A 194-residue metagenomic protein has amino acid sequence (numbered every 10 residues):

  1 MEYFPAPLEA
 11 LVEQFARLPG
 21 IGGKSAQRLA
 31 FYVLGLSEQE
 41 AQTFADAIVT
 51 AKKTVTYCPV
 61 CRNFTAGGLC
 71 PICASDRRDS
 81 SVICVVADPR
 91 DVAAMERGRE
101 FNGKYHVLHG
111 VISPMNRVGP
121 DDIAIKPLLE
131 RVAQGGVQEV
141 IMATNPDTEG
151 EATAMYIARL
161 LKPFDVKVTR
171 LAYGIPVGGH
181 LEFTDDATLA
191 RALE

Functional and structural regions predicted by a protein language model:
E2-L8, R17, A30-V92: Cys/His-rich Zn2+-binding cysteine-cluster or related metal-binding knuckle/ribbon modules and their
E9-A16, V33-L36, N63-F64, S75-D76 (+2 more regions): S-adenosyl-L-methionine-dependent methyltransferase catalytic core, i.e., the SAM/SAH-binding region
A16, L34, V49, A66 (+8 more regions): Signal for well-folded cores of large energy- and translation-related assemblies
A26, S75-T144: Extended interfacial segments that mediate partner engagement and assembly in macromolecular machines
Q27-Y32, L181: Short hydrophobic alpha-helical segments that form membrane-spanning helices or hydrophobic packing faces of helical
F44, Y57, L69, D91 (+5 more regions): Glycine-rich, flexible loop/turn motifs
N102, L129-I141, N145-E194: Long C-terminal interaction/binding lobes of large macromolecular proteins
